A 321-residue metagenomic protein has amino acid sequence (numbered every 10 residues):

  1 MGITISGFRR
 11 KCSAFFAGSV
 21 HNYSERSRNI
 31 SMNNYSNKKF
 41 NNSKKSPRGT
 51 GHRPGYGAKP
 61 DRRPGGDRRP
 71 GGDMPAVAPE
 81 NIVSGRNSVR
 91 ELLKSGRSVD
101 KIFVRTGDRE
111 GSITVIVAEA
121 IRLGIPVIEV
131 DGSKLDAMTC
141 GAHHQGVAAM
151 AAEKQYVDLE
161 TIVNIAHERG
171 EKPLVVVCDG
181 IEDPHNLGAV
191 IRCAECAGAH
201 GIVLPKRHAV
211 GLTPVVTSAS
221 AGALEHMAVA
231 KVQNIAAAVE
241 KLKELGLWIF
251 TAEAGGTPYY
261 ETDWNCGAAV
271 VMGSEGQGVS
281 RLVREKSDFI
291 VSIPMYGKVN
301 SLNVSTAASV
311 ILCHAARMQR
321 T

Functional and structural regions predicted by a protein language model:
G2-F8: Extreme N-terminal basic, low-complexity initiation segments that serve as generic localization/processing leaders
F8, F16, V20-I165: N-terminal positively charged helical leader segments and presequences
R90, S95, C196, P214-A223 (+1 more regions): Structured adenosyl-cofactor binding patch, chiefly the S-adenosyl-L-methionine
K94-R97, H167-T257: RNA substrate-binding interface of SAM-dependent RNA methyltransferases
D131, A152, D179, P205-K206 (+5 more regions): Short beta->alpha connector loops at strand-helix junctions that form conserved, small/polar/Pro-enriched
F250-N303: Active-site/ligand-binding-proximal alpha/beta "capping" segment
